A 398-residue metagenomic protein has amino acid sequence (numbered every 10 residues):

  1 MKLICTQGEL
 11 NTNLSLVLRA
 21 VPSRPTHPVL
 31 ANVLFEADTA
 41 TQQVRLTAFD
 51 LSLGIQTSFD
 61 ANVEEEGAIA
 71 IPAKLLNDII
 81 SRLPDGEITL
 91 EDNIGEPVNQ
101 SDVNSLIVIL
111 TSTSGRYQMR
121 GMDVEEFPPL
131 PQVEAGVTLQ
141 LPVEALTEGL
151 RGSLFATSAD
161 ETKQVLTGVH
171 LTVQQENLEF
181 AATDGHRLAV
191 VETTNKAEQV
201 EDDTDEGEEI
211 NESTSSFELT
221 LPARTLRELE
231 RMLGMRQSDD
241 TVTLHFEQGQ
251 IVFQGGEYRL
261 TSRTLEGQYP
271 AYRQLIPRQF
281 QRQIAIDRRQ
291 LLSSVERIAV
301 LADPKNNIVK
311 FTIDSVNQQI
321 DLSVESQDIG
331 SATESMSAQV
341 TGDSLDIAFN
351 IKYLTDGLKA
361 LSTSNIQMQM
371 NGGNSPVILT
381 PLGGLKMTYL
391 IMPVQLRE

Functional and structural regions predicted by a protein language model:
M1-E398: Structural preference for solvent-exposed beta-strand-turn elements and adjacent flexible terminal/loop segments within
